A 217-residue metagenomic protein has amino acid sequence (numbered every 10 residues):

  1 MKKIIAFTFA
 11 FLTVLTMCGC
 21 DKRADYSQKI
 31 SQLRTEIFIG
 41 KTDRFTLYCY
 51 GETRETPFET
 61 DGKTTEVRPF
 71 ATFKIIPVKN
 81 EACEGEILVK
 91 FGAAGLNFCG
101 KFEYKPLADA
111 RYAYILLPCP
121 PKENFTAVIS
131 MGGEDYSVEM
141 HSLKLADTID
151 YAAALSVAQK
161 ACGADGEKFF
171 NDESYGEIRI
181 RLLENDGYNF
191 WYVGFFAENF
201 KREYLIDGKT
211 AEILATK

Functional and structural regions predicted by a protein language model:
M1-I4: Positively charged n-region of N-terminal signal peptides that target proteins for export
T16-G19: C-terminal motif of bacterial Sec signal peptides marking the signal peptidase cleavage site
D21-R23: Bacterial signal peptide processing site
R34, T72-G95, S142-L183: Short, non-transmembrane alpha-helical segments in secretory-pathway proteins
G92-D109: Solvent-exposed serine/threonine-rich low-complexity stretches and specific carbohydrate-binding patches
Y104-C119, F170-K209, A215-K217: Exposed beta-strand-loop-beta-strand "reactive/processing" segments of non-cytosolic proteins
P120-E134: Short, aromatic- and glycine-rich surface loops/edge beta-strands on solvent-exposed regions
E134-L145, K217: Edge beta-strands of extracellular beta-sandwich domains
